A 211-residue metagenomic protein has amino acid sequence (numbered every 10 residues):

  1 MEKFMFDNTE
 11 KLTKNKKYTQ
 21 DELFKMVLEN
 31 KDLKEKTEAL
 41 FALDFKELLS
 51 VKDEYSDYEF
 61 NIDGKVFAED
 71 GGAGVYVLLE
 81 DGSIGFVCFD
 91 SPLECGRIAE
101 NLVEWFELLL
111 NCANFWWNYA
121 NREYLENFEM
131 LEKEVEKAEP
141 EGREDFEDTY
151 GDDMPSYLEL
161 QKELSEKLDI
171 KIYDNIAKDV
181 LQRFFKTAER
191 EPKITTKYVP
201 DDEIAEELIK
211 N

Functional and structural regions predicted by a protein language model:
M1-S91, A138-N211: A surface-exposed partner-binding patch
V51-S56, L109-C112, F128: Charged, low-complexity, helix-prone segments enriched in Lys/Glu/Asp/Gln
V87-E126: Compact, glycine/acidic-enriched structural inserts
E123-E141: Amphipathic alpha-helical surface "interface" segments used for docking/oligomerization or membrane association within
